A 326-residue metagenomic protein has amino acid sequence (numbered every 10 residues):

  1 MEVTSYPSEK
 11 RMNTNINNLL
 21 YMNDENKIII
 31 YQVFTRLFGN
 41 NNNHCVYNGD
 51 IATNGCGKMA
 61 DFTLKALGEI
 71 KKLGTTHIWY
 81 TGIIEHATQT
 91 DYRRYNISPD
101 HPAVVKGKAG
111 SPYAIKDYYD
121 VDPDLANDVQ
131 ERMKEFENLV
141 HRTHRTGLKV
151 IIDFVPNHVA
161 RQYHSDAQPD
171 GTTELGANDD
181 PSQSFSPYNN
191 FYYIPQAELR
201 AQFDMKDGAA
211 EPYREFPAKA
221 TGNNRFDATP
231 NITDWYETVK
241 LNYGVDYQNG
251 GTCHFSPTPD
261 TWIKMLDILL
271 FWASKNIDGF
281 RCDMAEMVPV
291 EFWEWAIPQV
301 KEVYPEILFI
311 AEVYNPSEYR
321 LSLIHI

Functional and structural regions predicted by a protein language model:
M1-N18, I326: N-terminal amphipathic/basic-hydrophobic helices that include classical n-h-c signal peptides and signal-anchor
N13-K149, N157-V159, H164-Q168, L241: N-terminal structural segment of carbohydrate-active enzymes
C56-I70, P257-A273: Short, acidic/polar
L67, Y119, F136-H144, I152 (+3 more regions): Short, well-ordered alpha-helical packing segments
H77-Y80, V150-D153, R281-D283, I310-A311: A structural signal for short, well-ordered beta-strand segments and their strand-loop junctions that often border
H86-S111, N157-T233: Aromatic- and acidic-residue-enriched segments that line the glycan-binding/catalytic groove of carbohydrate-active
H158, D170-E174, D180-Q202, K264-L270 (+1 more regions): Active-site-proximal helices and loops of the catalytic beta/alpha 8
V239-I263, L270: Glycine-rich phosphate-binding "P-loop"
